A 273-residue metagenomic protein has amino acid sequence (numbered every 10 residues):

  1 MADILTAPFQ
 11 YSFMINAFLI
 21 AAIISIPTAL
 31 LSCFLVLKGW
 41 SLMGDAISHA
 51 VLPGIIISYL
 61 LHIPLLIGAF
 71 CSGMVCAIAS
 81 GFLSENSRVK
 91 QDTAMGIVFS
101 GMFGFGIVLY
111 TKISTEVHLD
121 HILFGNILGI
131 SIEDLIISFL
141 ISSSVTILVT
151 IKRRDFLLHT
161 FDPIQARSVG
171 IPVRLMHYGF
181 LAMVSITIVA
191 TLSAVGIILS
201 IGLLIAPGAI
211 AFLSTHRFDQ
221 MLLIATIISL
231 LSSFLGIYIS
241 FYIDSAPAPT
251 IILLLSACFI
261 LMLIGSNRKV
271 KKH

Functional and structural regions predicted by a protein language model:
M1-I26, K272: Membrane-interfacial amphipathic/re-entrant helices at transmembrane-helix boundaries
I4-N16, S87, A94-R154: Transmembrane helix-bundle core of multi-pass membrane transporters and related energy-transducing complexes
A17, L65-S72, D92-G96, F139 (+3 more regions): Loop-to-transmembrane alpha-helix initiation sites
C33-T115, A211-L223, S240-Y242, S266-R268: Short loop segments and helix-boundary regions at transmembrane helix junctions of multi-pass inner-membrane proteins
A50-L60, I97-L109, G129-I130, V173-M183 (+2 more regions): Small-residue-rich segments of transmembrane alpha-helices in multi-pass membrane proteins, especially helix faces
L135-P207: Helix-loop-helix "hairpin" substructures at the membrane interface of multi-pass membrane proteins
R154-D155, I264-H273: Membrane-interface capping segments at transmembrane-helix boundaries
I198-P249: Transmembrane alpha-helical segments in multi-pass inner-membrane proteins
